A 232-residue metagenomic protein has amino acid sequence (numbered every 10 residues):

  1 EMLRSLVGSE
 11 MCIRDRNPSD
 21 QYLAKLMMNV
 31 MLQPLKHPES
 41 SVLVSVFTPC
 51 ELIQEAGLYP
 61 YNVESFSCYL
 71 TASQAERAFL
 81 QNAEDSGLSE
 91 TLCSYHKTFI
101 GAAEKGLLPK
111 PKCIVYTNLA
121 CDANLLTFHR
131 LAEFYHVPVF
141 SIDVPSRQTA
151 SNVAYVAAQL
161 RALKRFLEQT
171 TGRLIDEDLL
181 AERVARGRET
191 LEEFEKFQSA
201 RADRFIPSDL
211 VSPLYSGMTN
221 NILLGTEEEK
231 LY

Functional and structural regions predicted by a protein language model:
E1-I13: Single conserved hydrophobic/aromatic residue that forms the stacking wall/gate of nucleotide- or nucleobase-binding
R4-S5, Q54, E133: Solvent-exposed polar/charged
E10, R14-C50, E55-L58: N-terminal, charge-rich interaction modules
R14-L35, V144-T149, V153-Y232: Electropositive, gly/pro-rich neighborhoods at or near active sites that engage anionic ligands
S41, F47-L107, K112, T127: An N-terminal, globular interaction/scaffold subdomain
V42-S45, P60-N62, I114-Y116, P138-D143 (+1 more regions): A structural signal for short, well-ordered beta-strand segments and their strand-loop junctions that often border
L58, V137, R173: Short glycine/serine/threonine/alanine-rich loop segments
Y95-Q169: Acidic/His-rich segments in extracytoplasmic proteins that coordinate ligands and/or metal ions
